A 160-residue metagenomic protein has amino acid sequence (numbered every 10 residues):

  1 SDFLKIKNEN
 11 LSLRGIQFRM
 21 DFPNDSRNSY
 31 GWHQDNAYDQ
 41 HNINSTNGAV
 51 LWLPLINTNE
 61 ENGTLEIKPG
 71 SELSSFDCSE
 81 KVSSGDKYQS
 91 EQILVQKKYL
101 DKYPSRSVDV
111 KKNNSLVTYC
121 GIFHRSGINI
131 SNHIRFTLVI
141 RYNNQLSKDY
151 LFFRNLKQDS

Functional and structural regions predicted by a protein language model:
S1-I67: Conserved double-stranded beta-helix
D21-F22, K68-S75, R141-S147: Short edge-strand/loop segments of extracellular domains
D35-A37, S71, S126: Alpha-helical hydrophobic packing sites
H41, R106, I128: Short, flexible, glycine/charge-rich loop motifs used to bind or transfer phosphoryl groups or to couple energy/partner
G48-V50, S105, S115, T137: Intrinsic-disorder/low-complexity, polar/charged segments enriched in Ser/Thr/Lys/Arg/Asp/Glu/Gln
T58-F123: Double-stranded beta-helix
D77, K112-V117, G121-S160: Non-heme Fe(II)/2-oxoglutarate
